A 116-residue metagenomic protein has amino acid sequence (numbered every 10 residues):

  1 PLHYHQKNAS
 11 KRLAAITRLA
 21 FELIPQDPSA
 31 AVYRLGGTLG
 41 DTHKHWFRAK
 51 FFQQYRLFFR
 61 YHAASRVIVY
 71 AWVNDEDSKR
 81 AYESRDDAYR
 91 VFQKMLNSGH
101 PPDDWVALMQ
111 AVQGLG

Functional and structural regions predicted by a protein language model:
P1-Q54: A contiguous binding-surface segment within folded domains or other stable secondary-structure elements
L35-G116: Enriched for short, Lys/Arg-rich terminal
